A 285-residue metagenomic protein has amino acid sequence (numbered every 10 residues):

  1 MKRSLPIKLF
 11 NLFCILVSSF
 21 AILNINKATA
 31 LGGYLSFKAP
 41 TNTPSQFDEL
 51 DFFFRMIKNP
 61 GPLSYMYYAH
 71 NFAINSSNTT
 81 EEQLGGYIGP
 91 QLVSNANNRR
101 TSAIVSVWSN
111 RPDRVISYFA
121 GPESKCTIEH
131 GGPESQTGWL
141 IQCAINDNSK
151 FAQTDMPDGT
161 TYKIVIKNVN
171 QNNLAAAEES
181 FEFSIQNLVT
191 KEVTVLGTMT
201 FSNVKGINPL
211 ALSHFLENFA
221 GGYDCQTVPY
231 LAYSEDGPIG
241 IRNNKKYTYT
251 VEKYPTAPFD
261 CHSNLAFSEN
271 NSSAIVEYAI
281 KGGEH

Functional and structural regions predicted by a protein language model:
K2-F13: Bacterial N-terminal signal peptides that target proteins for export
V17-K27: C-terminal segment of classical bacterial N-terminal signal peptides
T29-E134, G282-E284: Secretory/extracellular carbohydrate-interaction modules and structurally similar beta-sandwich "look-alikes"
L31-F47, F53-L63, S213, E217-H285: Activation corresponds to long, low-complexity, non-globular regions
F54-K58, S109, N168-N170, N187 (+1 more regions): Short beta-strand segments enriched in hydrophobic/aromatic residues within well-folded beta-rich domains
T137-K163: Short, aromatic/His-centered strand-loop micro-motif at the edge of beta-sheets
M156-V195: Carbohydrate-binding surfaces in secreted/extracellular proteins
E179-T227: An exposed acidic His-Trp-rich patch
